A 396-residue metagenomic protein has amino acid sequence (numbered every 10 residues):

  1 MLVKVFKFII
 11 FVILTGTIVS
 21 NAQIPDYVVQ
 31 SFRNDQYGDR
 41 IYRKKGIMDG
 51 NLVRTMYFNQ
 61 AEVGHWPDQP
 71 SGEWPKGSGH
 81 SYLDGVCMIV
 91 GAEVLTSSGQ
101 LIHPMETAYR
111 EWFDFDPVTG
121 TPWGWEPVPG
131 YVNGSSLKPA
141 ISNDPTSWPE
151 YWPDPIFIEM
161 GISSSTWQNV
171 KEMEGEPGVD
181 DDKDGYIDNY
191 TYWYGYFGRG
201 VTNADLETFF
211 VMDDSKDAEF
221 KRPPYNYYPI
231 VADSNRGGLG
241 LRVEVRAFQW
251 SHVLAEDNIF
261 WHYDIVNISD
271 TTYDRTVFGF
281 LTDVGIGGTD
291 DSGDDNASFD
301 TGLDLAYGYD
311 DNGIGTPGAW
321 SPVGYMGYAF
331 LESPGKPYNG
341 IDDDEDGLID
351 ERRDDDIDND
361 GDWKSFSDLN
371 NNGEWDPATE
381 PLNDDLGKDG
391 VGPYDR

Functional and structural regions predicted by a protein language model:
M1-D26: Bacterial Sec-dependent N-terminal signal peptides
Q23-L348, R352-I357, D362-K364, D368-R396: A long-range scaffold signal marking pre-active-site subdomains of enzyme folds
